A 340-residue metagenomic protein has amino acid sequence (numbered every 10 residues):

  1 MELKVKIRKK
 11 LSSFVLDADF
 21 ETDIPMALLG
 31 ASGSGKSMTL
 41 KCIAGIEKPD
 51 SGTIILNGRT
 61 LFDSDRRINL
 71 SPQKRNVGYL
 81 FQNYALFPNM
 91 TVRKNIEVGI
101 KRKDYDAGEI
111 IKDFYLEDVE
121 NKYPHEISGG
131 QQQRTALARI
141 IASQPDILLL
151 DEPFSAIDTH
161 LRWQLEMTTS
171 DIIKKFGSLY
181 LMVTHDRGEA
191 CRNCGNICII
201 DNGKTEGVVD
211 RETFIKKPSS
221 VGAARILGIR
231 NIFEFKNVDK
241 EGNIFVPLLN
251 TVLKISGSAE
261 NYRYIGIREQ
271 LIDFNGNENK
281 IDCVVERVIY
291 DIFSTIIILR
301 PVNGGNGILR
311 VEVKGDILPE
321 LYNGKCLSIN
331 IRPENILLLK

Functional and structural regions predicted by a protein language model:
V5-A27, A31, S37-M38, G45-K48 (+3 more regions): Non-catalytic connector elements of ABC transporters
R59-S64, D104-E120, D171: Conserved ABC ATPase "signature" region
L61-G78: ABC ATPase NBD coupling module
Y123-I127, Q131-Q133: Conserved ABC ATPase signature
A142-D146: A short, proline-enriched helix->beta-strand linker immediately N-terminal to the Walker B motif in ABC-type P-loop
L148-E152: Catalytic Walker B motif of ABC-type/P-loop ATPase nucleotide-binding domains
K174, T184-I244, L248-N250: Internal alpha/beta loop-helix hairpins
